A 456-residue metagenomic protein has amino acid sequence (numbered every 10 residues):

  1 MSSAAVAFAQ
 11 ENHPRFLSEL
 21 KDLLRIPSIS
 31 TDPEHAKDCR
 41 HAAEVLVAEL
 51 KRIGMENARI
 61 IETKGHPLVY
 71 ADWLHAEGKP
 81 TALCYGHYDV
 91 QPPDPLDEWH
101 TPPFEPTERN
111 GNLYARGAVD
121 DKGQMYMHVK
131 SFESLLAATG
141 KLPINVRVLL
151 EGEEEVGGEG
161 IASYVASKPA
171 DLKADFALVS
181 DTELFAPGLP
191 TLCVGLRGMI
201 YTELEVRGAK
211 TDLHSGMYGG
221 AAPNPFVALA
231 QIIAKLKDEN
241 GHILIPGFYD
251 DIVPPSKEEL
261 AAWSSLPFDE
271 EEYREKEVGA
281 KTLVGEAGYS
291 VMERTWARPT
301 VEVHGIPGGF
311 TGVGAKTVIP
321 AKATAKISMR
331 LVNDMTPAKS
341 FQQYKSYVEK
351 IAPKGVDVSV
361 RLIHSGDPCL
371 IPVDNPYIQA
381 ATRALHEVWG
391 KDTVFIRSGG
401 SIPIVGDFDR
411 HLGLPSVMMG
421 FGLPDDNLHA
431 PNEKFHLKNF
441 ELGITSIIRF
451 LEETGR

Functional and structural regions predicted by a protein language model:
S2-L96, K322, K326, K339: N-terminal helical capping/dimerization or prosegment-like subdomains of hydrolases acting on amide or phosphate bonds
K79-R147, L442: Active-site metal-coordination/substrate-binding segment of hydrolases, especially metallo-dependent peptidases
Y88-D89, L236, N240, S346-G355: A common structural junction motif
Y88-V90, L149-G157, S180-F185, G208-K210 (+2 more regions): Acidic, glycine-rich active-site loops and adjacent beta-strand->loop/helix elements that engage anionic groups
L113, V119-G195, G455: Acidic/histidine-rich catalytic neighborhood of metal-dependent amide-processing enzymes
A186-P187, L244-K322, R330-Q343, I351 (+1 more regions): An extended, acidic, His-containing surface patch that forms the Zn2+-binding/catalytic region of metallohydrolases
T191-R207, V417-F421: Flexible glycine/proline-rich, aromatic-decorated loop/lid segments
G219-N240: A short core secondary-structure module
